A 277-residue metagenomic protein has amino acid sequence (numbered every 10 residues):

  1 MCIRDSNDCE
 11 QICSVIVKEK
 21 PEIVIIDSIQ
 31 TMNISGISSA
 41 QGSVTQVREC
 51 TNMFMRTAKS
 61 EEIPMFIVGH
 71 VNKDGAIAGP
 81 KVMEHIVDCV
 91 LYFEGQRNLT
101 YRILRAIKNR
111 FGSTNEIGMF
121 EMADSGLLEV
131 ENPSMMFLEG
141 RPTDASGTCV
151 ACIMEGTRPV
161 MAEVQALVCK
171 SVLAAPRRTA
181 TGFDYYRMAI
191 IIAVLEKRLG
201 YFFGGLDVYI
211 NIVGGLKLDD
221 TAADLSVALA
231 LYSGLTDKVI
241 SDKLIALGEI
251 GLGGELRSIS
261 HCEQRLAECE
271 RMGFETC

Functional and structural regions predicted by a protein language model:
M1-D5: Conserved small/polar residues in nucleotide/adenosyl-binding loops
C9-I23, I29-K81, H85-C277: Peripheral, non-AAA+ core regions of ATP-driven protein-machinery
